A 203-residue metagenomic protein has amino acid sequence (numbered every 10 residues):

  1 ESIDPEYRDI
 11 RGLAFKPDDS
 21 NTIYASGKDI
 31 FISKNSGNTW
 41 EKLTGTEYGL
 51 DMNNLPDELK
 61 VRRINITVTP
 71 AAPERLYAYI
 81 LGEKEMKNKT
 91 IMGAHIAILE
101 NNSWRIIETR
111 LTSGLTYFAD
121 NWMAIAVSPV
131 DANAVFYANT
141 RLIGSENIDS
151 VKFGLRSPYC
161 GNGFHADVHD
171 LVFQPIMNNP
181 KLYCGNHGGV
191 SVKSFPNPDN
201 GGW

Functional and structural regions predicted by a protein language model:
E1-W203: Beta-propeller blade termini and top-face loops
